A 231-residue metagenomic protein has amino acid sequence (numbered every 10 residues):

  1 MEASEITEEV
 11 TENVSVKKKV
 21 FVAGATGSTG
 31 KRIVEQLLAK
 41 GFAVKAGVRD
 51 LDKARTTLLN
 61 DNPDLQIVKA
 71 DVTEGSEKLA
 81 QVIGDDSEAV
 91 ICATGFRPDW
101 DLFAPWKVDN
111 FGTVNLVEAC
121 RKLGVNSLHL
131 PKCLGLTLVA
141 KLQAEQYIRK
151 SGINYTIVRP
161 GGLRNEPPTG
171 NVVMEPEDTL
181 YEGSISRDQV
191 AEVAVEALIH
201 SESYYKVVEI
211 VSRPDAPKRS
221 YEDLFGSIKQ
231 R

Functional and structural regions predicted by a protein language model:
M1-S15: N-terminal chloroplast transit peptides
N13-A43: N-terminal Rossmann NAD(P)H-binding glycine-rich loop of SDR-like oxidoreductase domains
T29, V90, I148, V158 (+2 more regions): Non-catalytic, hydrophobic alpha-helical segments
G47-L51, D71-V72: N-terminal Rossmann-fold cofactor-binding loop
L59-E88: Conserved Rossmann-fold cofactor-binding substructure of NAD(P)-dependent oxidoreductases
V82-L128, L142-Y147: NAD(P)-cofactor binding segment of oxidoreductase domains
G112-T113, V139-A140, L180-E196, K206: Substrate-positioning beta->alpha
N126-K132, Q143-P167, S203-V208: Conserved beta-loop-beta element that borders a ligand/cofactor-binding pocket
